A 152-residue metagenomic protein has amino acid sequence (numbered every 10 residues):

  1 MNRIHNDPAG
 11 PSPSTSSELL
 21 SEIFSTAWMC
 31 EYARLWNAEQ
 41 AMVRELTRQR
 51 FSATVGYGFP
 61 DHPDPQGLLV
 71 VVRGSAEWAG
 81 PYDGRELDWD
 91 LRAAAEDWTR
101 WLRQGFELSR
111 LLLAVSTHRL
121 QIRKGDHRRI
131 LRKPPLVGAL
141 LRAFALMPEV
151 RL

Functional and structural regions predicted by a protein language model:
N2-L152: Feature captures hydrophobic
